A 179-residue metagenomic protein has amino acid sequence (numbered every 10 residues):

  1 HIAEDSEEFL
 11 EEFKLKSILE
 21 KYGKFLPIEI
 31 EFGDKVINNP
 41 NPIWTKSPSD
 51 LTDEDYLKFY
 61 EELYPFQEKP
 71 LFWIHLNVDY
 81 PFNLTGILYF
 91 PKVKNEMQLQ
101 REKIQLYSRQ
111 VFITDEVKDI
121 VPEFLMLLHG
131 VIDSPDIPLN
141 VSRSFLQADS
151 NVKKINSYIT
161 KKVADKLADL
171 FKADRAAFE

Functional and structural regions predicted by a protein language model:
H1-E179: Long, intrinsically disordered, charge-dense linkers/tails
